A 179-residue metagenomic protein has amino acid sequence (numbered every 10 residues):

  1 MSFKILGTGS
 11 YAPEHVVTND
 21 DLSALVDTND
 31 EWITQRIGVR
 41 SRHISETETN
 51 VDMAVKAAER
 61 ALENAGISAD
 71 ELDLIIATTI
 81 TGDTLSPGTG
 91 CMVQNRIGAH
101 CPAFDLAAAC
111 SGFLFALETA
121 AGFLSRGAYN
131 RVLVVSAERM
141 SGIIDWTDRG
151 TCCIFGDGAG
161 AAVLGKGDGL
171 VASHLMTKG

Functional and structural regions predicted by a protein language model:
M1-T47, D148-G179: Condensing-enzyme catalytic core mediating Claisen C-C bond formation in acyl metabolism
I5-G7, I33, A61, I75 (+3 more regions): Buried hydrophobic positions in well-ordered alpha/beta secondary-structure cores of metabolic enzymes
Y11, T81-G82, E138-R139: Short glycine-rich anion-binding loops that position phosphate/pyrophosphate groups of nucleotides and phosphorylated
T34-R36, R40-D52, T79-V132: Conserved catalytic cysteine-centered active-site region of acyl-thioester-dependent Claisen-condensing enzymes
A57-D73: Phosphate/pyrophosphate-binding loops at sites that engage ATP/ADP/AMP, CoA/4′-phosphopantetheine, polyphosphate
D73-T79: Short glycine-rich or small-residue beta-strand-to-loop segments that form or flank ligand, phosphate, metal/Fe-S
T78, V135, M176: Conserved residues at the C-terminal ends of beta-strands
S125-A159: Flexible, glycine-rich active-site loops centered on histidine and acidic residues that chelate a metal or position
